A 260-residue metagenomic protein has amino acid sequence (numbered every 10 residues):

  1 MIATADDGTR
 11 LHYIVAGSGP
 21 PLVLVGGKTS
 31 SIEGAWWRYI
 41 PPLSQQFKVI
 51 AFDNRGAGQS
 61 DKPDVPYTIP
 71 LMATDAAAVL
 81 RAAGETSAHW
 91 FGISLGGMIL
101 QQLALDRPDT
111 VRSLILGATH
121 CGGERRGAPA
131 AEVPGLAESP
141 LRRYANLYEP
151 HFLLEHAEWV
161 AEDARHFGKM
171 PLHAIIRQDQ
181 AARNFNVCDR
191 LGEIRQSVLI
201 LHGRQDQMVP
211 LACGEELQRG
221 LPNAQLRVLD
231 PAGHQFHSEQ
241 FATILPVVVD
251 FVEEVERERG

Functional and structural regions predicted by a protein language model:
A5-Q59: Conserved HGGG/HGGXW glycine-rich cap/lid loop of the alpha/beta-hydrolase fold
P41, A51-F91: Active-site loop/oxyanion-hole signature of alpha/beta-hydrolase fold enzymes
G92, G96, L100: Gly/Ala-rich beta-loop-alpha elbow adjacent to hydrolase catalytic centers
Q101, L105, V111-P140: Flexible "cap/lid" loop of the alpha/beta hydrolase fold
P140-R190: Conserved alpha/beta-hydrolase catalytic His-Asp/Glu region
I194, I200-H202, D206: Short beta-strand/loop motif that positions the catalytic acidic residue of the alpha/beta-hydrolase fold
Q207-C213: Conserved alpha/beta-hydrolase "acid-adjacent" motif
A224-G260: Catalytic active-site module of serine/aspartate enzymes centered on a nucleophile-bearing elbow/loop
